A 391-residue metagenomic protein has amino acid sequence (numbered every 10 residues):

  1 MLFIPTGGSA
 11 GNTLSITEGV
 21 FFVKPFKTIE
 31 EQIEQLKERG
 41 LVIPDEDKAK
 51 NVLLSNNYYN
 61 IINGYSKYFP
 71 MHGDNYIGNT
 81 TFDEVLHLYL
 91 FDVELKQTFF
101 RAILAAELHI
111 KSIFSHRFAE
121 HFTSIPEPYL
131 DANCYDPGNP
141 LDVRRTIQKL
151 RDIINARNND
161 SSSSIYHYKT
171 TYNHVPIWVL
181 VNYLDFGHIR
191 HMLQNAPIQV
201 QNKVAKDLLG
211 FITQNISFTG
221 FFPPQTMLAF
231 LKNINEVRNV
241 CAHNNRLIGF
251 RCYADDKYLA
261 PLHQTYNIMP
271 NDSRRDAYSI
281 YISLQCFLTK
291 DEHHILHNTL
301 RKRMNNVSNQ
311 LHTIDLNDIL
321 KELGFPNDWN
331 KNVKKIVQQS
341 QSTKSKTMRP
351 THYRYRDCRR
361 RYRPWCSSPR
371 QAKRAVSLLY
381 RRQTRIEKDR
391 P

Functional and structural regions predicted by a protein language model:
M1-E236, I248, C252-R349: Extended intrinsically disordered or low-complexity regions, especially N/C-terminal cytosolic tails and loops, rather
N244: Acidic/aromatic/glycine-rich contiguous surface patches that form carbohydrate-binding/processing clefts and analogous
A372, V376-L379: A short, charged, amphipathic alpha-helix used as a generic interaction element across diverse proteins
